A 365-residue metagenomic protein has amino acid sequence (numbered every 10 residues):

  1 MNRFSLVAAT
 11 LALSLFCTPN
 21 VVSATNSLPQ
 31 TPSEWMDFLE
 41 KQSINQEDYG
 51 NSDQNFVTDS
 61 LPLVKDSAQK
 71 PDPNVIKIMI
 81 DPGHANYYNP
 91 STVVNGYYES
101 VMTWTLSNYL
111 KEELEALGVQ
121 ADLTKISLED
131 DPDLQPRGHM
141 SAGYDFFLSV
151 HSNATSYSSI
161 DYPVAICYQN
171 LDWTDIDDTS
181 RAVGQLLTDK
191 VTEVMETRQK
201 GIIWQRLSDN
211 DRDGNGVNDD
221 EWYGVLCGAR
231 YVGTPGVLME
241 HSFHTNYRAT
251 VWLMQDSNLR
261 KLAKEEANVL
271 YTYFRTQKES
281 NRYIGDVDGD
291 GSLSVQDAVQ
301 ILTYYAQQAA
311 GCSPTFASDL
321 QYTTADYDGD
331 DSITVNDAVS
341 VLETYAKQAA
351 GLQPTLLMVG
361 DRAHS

Functional and structural regions predicted by a protein language model:
N2-T25: Sec-dependent N-terminal signal peptides of Gram-positive bacterial secreted proteins and lipoproteins
V22-S27, E279-S365: Cellulosome-associated attachment modules in secreted, modular CAZymes
Q42-V183: Catalytic-core regions of hydrolytic enzymes
M79, Y88, S149-S156, W204-S280: Active-site-adjacent mobile loop/cap segments within catalytic or ligand-binding domains
W104-S107, K111, G138, Y144 (+6 more regions): Extracytoplasmic/secreted envelope proteins and their assembly/folding machinery, especially bacterial periplasmic
N108-V119, A142-F146, S152, T188-T197 (+4 more regions): Sec-exported extracytoplasmic/periplasmic mature domains
V119-E129, V150, M195-L207, Q277-S280 (+2 more regions): Surface-exposed patches in mature extracellular/periplasmic domains of secreted proteins
S180-E221: Active-site-adjacent substrate-binding region of metalloamidase/peptidase-like peptide-processing proteins
